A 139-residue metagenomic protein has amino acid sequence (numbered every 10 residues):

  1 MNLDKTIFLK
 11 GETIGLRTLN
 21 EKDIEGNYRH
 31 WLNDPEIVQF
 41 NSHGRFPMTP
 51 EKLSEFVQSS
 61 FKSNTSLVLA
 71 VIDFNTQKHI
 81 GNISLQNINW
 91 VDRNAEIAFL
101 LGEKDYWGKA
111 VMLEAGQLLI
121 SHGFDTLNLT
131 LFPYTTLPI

Functional and structural regions predicted by a protein language model:
M1-I24, D34, V68, I72-I139: Acyl-donor (CoA/ACP) binding surface of acyl/acetyltransferases
N2-D4, F56-S59: Short, P/G- and charge-enriched loop/turn segments at secondary-structure junctions
N27-Y28, I37, L53, I97: Hydrophobic pocket/interface hotspot
W31, N41, A110: Short, flexible helix/strand-to-coil boundary loops that buttress conserved ligand/catalytic motifs in alpha/beta
E36-V57: Conserved GNAT-fold acetyl-CoA-binding loop/helix
Q58-A70: A short helix-loop-beta-strand connector motif used in the catalytic cores of GNAT acetyltransferases and, in some
